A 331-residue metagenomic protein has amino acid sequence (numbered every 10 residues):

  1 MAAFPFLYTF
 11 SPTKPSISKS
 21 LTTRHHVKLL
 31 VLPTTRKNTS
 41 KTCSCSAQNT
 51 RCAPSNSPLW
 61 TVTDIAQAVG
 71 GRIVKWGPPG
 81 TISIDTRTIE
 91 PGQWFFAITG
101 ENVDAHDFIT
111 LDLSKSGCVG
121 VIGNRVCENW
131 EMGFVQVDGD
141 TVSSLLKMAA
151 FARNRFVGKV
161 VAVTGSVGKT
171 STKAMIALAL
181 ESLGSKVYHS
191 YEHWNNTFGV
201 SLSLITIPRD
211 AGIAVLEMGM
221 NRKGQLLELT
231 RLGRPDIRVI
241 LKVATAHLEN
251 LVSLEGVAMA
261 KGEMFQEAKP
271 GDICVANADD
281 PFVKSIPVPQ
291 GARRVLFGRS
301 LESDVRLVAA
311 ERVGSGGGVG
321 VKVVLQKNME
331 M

Functional and structural regions predicted by a protein language model:
A2-K147: N-terminal leader/targeting and accessory segments in enzymes
A2-L29, P33-K37, T50, L227-I237 (+5 more regions): Flexible phosphate-sensing "switch/lid" loops adjacent to ATP/NTP-binding sites across phosphate-transfer
H25-C45, C52-P58, L254-A258, G291-M331: Adenine nucleotide phosphate-binding catalytic loops in nucleotide-utilizing enzymes
V121-E128, A278-F282, R299: Short, polar loop motifs at secondary-structure junctions
R125, D138-G139, Y191, F297-S300 (+1 more regions): Residues at the C-termini of beta-strands that transition into short coil/loop
F134-Q136, V160, V187-H189, R294-L296 (+1 more regions): Conserved beta-strand scaffold positions in the cores of enzyme catalytic domains, especially in NTP/NDP-utilizing
T141-A278, F282-Q290: Phosphate-binding loop of NTP-binding sites
